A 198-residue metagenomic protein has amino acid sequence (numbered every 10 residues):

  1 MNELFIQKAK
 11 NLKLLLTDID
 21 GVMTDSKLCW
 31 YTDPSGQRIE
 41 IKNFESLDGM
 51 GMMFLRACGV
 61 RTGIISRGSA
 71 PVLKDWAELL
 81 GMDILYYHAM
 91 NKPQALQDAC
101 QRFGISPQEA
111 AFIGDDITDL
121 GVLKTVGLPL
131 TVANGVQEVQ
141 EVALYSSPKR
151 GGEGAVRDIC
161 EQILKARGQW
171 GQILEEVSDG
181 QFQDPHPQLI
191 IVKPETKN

Functional and structural regions predicted by a protein language model:
N2-R61: Active-site neighborhood of HAD-like aspartate-dependent phosphohydrolases
E3-I6, W76, Q137: A general structural signal for stabilizing positions within well-ordered secondary structure
I19, R67, A89, A133-V136: Short secondary-structure boundary segments
C29-W30, G68-V72, K92-P93: Short, catalytically relevant binding-site loops at active-site mouths
Q37-R38, E45, V72, I84-L85 (+1 more regions): Mg2+-dependent phosphoryl-transfer enzymes with acidic/Ser/Thr/Gly-rich catalytic loops
N43-L47, I65, H88-N91: Short secondary-structure boundary/capping elements
M52-W76, L85-Y87, L123: Substrate-recognition element of Asp-dependent hydrolases with the DxDx(T/V) motif
